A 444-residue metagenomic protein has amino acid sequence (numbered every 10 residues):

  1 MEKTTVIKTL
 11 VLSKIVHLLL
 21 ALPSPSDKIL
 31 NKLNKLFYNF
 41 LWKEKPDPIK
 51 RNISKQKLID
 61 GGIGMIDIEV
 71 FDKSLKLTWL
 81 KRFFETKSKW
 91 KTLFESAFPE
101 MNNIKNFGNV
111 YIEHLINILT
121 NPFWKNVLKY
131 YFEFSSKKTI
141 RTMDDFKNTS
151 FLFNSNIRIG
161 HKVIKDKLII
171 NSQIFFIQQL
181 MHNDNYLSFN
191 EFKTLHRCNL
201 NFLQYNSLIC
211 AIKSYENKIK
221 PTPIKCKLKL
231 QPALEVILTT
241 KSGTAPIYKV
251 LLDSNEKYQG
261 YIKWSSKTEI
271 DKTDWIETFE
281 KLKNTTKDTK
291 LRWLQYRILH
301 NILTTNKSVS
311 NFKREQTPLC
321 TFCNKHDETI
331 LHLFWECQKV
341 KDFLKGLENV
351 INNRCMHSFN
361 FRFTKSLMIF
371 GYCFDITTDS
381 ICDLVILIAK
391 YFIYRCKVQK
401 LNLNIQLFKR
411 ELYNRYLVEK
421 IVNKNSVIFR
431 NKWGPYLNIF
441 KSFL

Functional and structural regions predicted by a protein language model:
M1, N52, E269-T285, H357-I376: Short amphipathic alpha-helical segments and their helix-coil junctions
M1-E2, A21-I29, K283-D288, S308-K313 (+1 more regions): Conserved, non-catalytic sequence blocks in retroelement Pol enzymes and Pol-derived host proteins
M1-P25, E44, L77-K87: Basic, alpha-helical interaction scaffolds
V6, V11-L22, D60-V70, Q295 (+2 more regions): Short, conserved catalytic/metal-binding micro-motifs enriched in Asp/Glu and His
V11, L30-L41: Short amphipathic alpha-helical coiled-coil/interface segments
L19, L33, P46-L303, L401 (+1 more regions): Extended C-terminal regions of large enzymes
F312-M368: Short Cys/His-based metal-binding microdomains
N352-V398: Long, charge-rich boundary regions
